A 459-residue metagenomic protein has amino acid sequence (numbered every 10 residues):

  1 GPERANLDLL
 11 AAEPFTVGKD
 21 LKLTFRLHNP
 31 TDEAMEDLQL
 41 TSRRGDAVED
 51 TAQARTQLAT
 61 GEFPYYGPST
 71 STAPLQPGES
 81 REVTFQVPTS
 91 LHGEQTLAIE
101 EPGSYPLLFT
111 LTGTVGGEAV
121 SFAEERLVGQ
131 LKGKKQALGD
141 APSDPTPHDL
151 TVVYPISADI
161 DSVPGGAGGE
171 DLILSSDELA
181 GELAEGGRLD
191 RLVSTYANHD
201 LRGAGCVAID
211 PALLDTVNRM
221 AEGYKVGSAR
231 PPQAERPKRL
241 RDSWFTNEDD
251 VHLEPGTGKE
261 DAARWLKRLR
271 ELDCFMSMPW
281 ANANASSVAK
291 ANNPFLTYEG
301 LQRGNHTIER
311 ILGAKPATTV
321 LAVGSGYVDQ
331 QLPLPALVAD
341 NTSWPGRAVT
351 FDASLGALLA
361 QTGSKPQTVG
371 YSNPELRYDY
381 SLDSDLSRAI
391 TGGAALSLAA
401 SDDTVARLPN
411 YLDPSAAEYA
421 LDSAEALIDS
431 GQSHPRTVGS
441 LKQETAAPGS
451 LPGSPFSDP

Functional and structural regions predicted by a protein language model:
G1-G18: Low-complexity, acidic Ser/Thr/Pro/Gly-rich terminal tails and inter-domain linkers that flank the onset of structured
R26-A34: Asparagine-centered strand-capping/turn motif at beta-strand->loop junctions
E33-T41: Short, hydrophobic/aromatic beta-strand segments
A47-A73: Short beta-strand and strand-turn-strand segments in soluble, beta-rich domains
S71-R81: Short proline/glycine- and polar residue-rich coil/turn motifs
S80-E82, V87-L91, G103-G205: N-terminal regions that are enriched for targeting/export leaders and immediately downstream pro/stem segments
T195-L201, Q302-T318, A322, G326-P459: Catalytic grooves of carbohydrate-active enzymes
L201-S325, Q331-L332, A339, V349-G363 (+4 more regions): Metal-dependent polysaccharide deacetylase catalytic core of the NodB/CE4 family, i.e., the active-site-bearing domain
